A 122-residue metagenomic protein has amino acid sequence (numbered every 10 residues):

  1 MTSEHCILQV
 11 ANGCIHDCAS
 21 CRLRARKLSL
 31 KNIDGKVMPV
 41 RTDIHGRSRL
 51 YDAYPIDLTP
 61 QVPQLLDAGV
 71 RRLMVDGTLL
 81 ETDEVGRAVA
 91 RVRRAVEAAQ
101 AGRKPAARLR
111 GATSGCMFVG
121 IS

Functional and structural regions predicted by a protein language model:
M1-S122: Active-site pocket-lining/capping segments in soluble small-molecule metabolic enzymes
